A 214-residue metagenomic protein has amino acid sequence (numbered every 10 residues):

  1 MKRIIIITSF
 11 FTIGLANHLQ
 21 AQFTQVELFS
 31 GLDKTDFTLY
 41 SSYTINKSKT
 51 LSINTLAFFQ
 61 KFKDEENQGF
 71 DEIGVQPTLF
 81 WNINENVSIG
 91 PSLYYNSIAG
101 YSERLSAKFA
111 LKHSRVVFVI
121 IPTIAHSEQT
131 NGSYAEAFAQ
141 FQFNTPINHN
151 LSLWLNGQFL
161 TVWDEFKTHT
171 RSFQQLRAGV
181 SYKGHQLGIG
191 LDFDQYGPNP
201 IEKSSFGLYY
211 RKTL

Functional and structural regions predicted by a protein language model:
M1-T24, L214: Bacterial Sec-dependent N-terminal signal peptides
R3, L39-S42, G69-I73, E103-A107 (+1 more regions): Short acidic/polar alpha-helix capping motifs at helix-coil junctions
Q20-K63: Short glycine/proline- and aromatic-enriched beta-strand/turn motifs that initiate or cap beta-hairpins
T24, L39-Y43, I53-T55, P77 (+7 more regions): Polar/charged side chains located within well-ordered beta-strands of beta-rich proteins
Q25-F29, S41-Y43, E65-N67, L79 (+5 more regions): Outer-membrane beta-barrel proteins
T35, S48, W81, A110-N199 (+1 more regions): Outer-membrane beta-barrel transmembrane domain signature
K61-A107: Hydrophobic/aromatic-rich structural module bridging two neighboring secondary-structure elements via a short loop
G100-E103, P198-E202: A short, polar/proline- and glycine-enriched secondary-structure boundary/capping micro-motif
